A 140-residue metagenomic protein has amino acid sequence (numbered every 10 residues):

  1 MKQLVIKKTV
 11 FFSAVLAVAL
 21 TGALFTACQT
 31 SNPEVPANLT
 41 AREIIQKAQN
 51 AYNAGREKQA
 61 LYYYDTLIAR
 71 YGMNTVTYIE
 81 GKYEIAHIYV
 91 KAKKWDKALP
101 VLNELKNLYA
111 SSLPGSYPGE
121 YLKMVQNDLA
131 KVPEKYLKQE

Functional and structural regions predicted by a protein language model:
M1-Q29: Sec-dependent bacterial lipoprotein signal peptides
G22-E43: Bacterial Sec signal peptide processing site at the extreme N-terminus
C28-S31, D65, K131: Membrane-interacting alpha-helical segments
V35-N38, A69-Y78, N107-M124: Short solvent-exposed coil/turn linkers within tandem alpha-helical repeat scaffolds
N38-A92, Q139: Post-signal-peptide N-terminal segment of Sec-exported extracytoplasmic proteins
A86-P100, K123-E140: Alpha-helical linker/edge segments of TPR/alpha-solenoid repeat scaffolds and analogous pre-/post-domain helices
